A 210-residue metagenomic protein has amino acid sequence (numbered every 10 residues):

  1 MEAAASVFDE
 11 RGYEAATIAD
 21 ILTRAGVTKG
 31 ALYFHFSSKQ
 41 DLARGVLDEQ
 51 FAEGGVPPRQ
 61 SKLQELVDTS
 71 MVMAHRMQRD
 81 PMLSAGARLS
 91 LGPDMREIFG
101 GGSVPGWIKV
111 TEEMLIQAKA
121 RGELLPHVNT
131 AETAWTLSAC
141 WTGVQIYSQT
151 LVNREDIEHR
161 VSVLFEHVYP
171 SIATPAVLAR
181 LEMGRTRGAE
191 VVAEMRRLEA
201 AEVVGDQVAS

Functional and structural regions predicted by a protein language model:
A3, V7-D41, G45, E49: Helix-turn-helix
A3-E10, E53, T136, C140-Y147: Solvent-exposed, amphipathic alpha-helical segments
G45, E53-L83, A134: Hydrophobic alpha-helical connector segments
V46, Q50, G54, W141-S148 (+2 more regions): Hydrophobic recognition helices of helix-based DNA-binding modules
Q64, D68, V72, R76 (+3 more regions): C-terminal peripheral helix-coil segments that are non-catalytic and often amphipathic
M73-H127: Short secondary-structure transition hinges
A85-S90, L137, W141, V168: Short alpha-helical scaffolding segments that buttress acidic/His motifs in well-ordered protein cores
W107-A134, C140, Y147-V152, I172: Hydrophobic alpha-helical bundle segments that form small-molecule/ligand-binding pockets
